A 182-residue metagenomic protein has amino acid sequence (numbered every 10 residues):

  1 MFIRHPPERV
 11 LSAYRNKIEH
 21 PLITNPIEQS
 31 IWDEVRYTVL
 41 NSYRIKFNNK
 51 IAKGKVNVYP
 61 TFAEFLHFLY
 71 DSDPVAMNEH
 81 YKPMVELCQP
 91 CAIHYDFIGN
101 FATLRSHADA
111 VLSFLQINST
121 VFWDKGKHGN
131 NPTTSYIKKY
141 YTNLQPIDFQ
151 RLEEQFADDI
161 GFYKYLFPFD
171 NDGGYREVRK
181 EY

Functional and structural regions predicted by a protein language model:
M1-Y140: PAPS-dependent sulfotransferase catalytic domain
S113-Y182: PAPS-dependent sulfotransferases, especially Golgi type II membrane carbohydrate sulfotransferases
